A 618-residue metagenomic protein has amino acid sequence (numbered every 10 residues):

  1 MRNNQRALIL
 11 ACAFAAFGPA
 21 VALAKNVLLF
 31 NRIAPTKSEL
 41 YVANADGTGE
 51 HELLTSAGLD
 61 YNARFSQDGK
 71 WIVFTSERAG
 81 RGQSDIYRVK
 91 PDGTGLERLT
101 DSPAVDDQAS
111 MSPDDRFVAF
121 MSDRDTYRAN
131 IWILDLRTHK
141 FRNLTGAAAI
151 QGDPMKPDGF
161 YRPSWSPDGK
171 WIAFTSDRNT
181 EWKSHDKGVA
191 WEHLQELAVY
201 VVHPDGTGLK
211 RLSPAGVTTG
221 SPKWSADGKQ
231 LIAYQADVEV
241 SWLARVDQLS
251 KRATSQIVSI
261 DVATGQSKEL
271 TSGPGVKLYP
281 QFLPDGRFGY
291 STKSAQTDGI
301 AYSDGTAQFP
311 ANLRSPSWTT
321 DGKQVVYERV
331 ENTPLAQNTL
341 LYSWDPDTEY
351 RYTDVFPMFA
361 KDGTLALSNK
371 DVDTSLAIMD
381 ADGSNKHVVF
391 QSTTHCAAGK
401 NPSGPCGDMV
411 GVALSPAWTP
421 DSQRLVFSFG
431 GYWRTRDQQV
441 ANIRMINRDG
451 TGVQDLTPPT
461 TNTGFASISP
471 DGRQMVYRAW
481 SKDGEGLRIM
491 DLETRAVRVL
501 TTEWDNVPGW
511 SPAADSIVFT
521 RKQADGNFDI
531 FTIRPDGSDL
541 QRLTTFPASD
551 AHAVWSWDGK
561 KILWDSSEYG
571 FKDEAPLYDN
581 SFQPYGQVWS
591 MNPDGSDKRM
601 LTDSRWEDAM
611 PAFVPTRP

Functional and structural regions predicted by a protein language model:
M1-I9: Bacterial N-terminal signal peptides that target proteins for export
A11-G18: Bacterial N-terminal signal peptides
A24, Q67-D68, P113-D114, P167-D168 (+9 more regions): Residue-level detector of Asp-centered blade-edge/turn motifs that repeat once per structural unit in beta-propeller
L28, I72, D115-V118, I172 (+8 more regions): Hydrophobic beta-strand positions that form the internal "hydrophobic ladder" of WD40/Gbeta-like beta-propeller blades
R32-E39, L54-L59, T75-Y87, T100-V105 (+22 more regions): A flexible loop/linker signature enriched in serine peptidases of the S9 family
N44-T48, K90-T94, D135-H139, H203-T207 (+7 more regions): Short loop/turn segments that connect beta-strands within beta-propeller blades
E50-H51, L96-E97, R142, L209-K210 (+6 more regions): A structural motif specific to WD40 beta-propellers
R64, S110, S164, K223 (+8 more regions): Conserved beta-strand position repeated across blades of beta-propeller domains
